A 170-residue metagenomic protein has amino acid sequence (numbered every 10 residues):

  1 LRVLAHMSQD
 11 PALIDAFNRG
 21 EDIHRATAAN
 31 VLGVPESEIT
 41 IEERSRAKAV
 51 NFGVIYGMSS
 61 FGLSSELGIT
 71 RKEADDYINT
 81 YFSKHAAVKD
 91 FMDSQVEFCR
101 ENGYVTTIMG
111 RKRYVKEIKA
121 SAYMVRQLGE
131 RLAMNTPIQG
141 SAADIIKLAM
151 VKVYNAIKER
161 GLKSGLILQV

Functional and structural regions predicted by a protein language model:
L1-V170: Conserved catalytic core of nucleotide polymerization and phosphodiester-bond processing enzymes
